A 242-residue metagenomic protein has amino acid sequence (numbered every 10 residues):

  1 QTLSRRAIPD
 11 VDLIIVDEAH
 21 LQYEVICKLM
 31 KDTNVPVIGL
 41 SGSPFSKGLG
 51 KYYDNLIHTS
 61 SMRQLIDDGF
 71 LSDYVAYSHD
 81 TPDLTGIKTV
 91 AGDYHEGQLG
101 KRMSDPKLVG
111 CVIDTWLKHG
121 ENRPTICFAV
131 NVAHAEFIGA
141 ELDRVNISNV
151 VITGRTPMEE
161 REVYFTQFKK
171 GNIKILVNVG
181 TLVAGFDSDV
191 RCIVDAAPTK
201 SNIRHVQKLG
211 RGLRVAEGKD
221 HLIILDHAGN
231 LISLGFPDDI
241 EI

Functional and structural regions predicted by a protein language model:
Q1-L13, E24, K28, T181: Conserved helix/coil segment N-terminal to the catalytic DExD/H
R6-A7, E18-M30, F186-D189: Conserved ATPase-coupling elements of RecA-like P-loop NTPase cores
V11-L13, N34-I38, G171-I175: Loop/turn-to-beta-strand initiation segments
E18-H20, A135, L182, A197-P198: Conserved Walker B
H20-A76: Post-DEXD/H (motif II) to motif III coupling segment of the RecA-like Helicase ATP-binding lobe
L56-N131, I242: Conserved interdomain linker/interface between the two RecA-like ATPase lobes of SF2 helicase motors
A135-A184: Conserved helicase ATPase core of P-loop NTP-dependent helicases/translocases
R204, R211-D239: Conserved segment of the helicase C-terminal RecA-like domain
